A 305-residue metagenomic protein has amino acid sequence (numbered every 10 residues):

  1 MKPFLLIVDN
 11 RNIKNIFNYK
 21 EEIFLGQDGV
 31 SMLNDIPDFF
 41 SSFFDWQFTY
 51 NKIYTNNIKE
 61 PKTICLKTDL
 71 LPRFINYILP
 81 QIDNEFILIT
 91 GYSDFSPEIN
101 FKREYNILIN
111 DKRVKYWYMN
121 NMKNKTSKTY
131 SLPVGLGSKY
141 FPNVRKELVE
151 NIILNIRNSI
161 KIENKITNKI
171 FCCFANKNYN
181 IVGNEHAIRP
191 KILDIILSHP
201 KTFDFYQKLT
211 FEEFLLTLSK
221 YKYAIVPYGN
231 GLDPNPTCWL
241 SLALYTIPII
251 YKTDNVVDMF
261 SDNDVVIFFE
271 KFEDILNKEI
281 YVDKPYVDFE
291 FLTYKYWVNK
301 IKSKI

Functional and structural regions predicted by a protein language model:
K2-L240, Y251-I267, E279, F289-K304: Nucleotide-sugar donor-binding catalytic core of glycosyltransferases
K222, Y245-T246: A short alpha->beta transition loop at the rim of the catalytic pocket in nucleotide-sugar-dependent
Y245, I267-F268: Short, hinge-like loop/turn segments at secondary-structure boundaries
D274, V287-E290: Short linear sequence motifs
